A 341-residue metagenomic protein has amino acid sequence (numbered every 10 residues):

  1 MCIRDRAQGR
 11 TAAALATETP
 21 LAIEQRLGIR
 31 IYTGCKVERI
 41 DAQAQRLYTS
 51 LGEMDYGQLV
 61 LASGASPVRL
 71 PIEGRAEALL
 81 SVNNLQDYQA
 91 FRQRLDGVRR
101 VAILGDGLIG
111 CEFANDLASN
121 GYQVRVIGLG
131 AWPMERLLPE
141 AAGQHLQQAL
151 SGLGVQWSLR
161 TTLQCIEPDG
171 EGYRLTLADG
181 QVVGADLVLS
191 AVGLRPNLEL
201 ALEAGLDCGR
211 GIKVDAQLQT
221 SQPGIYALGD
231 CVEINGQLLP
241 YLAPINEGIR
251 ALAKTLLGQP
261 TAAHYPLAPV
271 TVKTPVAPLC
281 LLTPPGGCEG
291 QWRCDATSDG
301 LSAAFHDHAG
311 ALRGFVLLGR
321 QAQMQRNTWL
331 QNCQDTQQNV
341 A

Functional and structural regions predicted by a protein language model:
R4, C231-M324: Mid-to-C-terminal Rossmann-like scaffold of FAD/NAD(P)H-dependent oxidoreductases
L15-A16, R100, I109-C165, I245 (+1 more regions): Rossmann-like dinucleotide-binding cores of NAD(P)H-dependent redox enzymes
L15-R100, R160, T176-A178, D186-A191 (+2 more regions): FAD-binding core/adjacent interface of flavoenzyme oxidoreductases
A65-P67, Q86, L108, P133 (+1 more regions): Residue-level detector of alpha-helix initiation sites
E77-D96, R174-T176, Q181-A251: FAD-site-proximal beta/loop scaffold in flavoenzymes
N83, L104-G107: Glycine-rich Rossmann-fold phosphate-binding loop(s) that bind the pyrophosphate of adenine dinucleotide cofactors
G107-G110, A253: Catalytic nucleophile loop
Q321-T336: A short, polar/charged loop-to-alpha-helix boundary motif
